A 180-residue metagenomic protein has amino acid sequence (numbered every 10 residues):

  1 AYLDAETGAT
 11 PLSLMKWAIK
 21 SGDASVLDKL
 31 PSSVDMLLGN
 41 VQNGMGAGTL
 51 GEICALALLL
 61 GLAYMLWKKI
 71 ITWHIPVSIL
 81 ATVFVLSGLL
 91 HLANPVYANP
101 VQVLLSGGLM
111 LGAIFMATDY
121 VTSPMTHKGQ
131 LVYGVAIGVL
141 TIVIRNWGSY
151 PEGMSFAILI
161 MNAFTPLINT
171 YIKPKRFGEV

Functional and structural regions predicted by a protein language model:
A1-L58: Long hydrophobic alpha-helical segments that form multi-pass transmembrane helix bundles in integral membrane proteins
G44-A55, Y97-L109: Structural signature of hydrophobic alpha-helical transmembrane segments
A55-L59, V77-V85, V103-A117, L131-V139: Hydrophobic alpha-helical segments embedded in the membrane of multi-pass proteins
M65-V77, Y120-L131: Membrane-helix interface "capping/anchor" motifs
L66-P95: Conserved mixed alpha/beta catalytic, RNA-binding, or beta-rich assembly cores of soluble enzyme, regulatory
L90-P95, N99, V139-E152: Hydrophobic alpha-helical transmembrane segments in multi-pass integral membrane proteins
V101-G108, Q130-V132, G148-M161: Loop-to-transmembrane alpha-helix initiation sites
I144-V180: Cytosolic-side transmembrane-helix boundaries in multi-pass membrane proteins
